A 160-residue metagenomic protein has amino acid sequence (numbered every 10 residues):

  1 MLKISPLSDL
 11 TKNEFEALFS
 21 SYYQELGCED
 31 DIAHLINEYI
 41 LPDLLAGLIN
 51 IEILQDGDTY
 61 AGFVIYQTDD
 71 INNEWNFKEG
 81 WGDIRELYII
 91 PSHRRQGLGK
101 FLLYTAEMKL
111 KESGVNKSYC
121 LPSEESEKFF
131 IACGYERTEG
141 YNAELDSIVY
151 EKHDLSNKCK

Functional and structural regions predicted by a protein language model:
M1-A17: A short beta-loop-alpha structural element at the N-terminal edge of CoA-dependent acyl/N-acetyltransferase catalytic
E16-I32: Helix-loop element at the rim of GNAT/NAT acetyltransferase active sites that forms part of the acceptor-substrate
C28-I53: Active-site rim helix/loop that mediates acceptor-substrate recognition in acyltransferases
I53, T59-D69, D83, Y88: Conserved beta-strand in the GNAT
W75-P91: Conserved acetyl-CoA binding element of GNAT-fold acetyltransferases
I89, R95-M108, A132: Conserved acetyl-CoA-binding loop-helix of GNAT-fold acetyltransferases
L103, L110-P122: Conserved GNAT acetyl-CoA-binding A-motif
E112, E124-S147: Conserved active-site alpha-helix within GNAT-family acetyltransferase domains
